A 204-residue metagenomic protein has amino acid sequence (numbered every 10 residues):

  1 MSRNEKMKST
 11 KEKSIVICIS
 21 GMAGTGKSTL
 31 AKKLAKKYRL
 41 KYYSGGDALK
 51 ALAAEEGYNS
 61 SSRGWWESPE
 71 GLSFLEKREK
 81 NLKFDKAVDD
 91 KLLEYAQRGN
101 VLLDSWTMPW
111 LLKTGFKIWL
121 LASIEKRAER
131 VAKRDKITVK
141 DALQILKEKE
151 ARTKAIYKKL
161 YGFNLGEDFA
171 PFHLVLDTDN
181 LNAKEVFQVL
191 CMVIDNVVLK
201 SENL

Functional and structural regions predicted by a protein language model:
I19: Hydrophobic anchor at the beta1->P-loop junction of P-loop NTPases
M22: P-loop (Walker A) phosphate-binding loop of NTP-binding proteins
T25: ATP-binding Walker
S28: Walker A/P-loop
D47-L111, I137, A151: ATP-dependent small-molecule kinase phosphotransfer cores that center on conserved nucleotide phosphate-binding segments
K113-D135, D141-K149: Conserved phosphate-donor/acceptor-positioning beta-strand/loop module used by diverse small-molecule
V139-V186: Small-molecule kinase domains that catalyze NTP-dependent phosphoryl transfer to phosphate-bearing small molecules
